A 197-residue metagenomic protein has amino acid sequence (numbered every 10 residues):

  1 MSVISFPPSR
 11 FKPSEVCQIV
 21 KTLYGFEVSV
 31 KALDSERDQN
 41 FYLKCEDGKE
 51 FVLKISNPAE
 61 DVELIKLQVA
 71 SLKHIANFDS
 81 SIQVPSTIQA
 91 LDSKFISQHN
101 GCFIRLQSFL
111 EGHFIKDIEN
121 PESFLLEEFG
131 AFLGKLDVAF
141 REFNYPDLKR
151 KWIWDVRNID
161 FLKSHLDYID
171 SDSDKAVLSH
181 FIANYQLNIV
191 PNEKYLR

Functional and structural regions predicted by a protein language model:
M1-I4, V52, F161-S164: A short, surface-exposed helix-loop junction/capping segment
M1-V28: Juxta-kinase regulatory segment immediately upstream of eukaryotic protein kinase catalytic domains
E15-I19, Q39, L67-H74: Residue-level detector of alpha-helical secondary structure
K31-D34: Protein kinase glycine-rich loop
E36-G48, V52, T87, A183-R197: Active-site acidic catalytic loop and adjacent metal/ATP-binding pocket of ATP-dependent phosphoryl transfer enzymes
R37, L91-K94, V156: Short, internal active-site loops enriched in acidic
E46-N144: ATP-binding pocket architecture of kinase catalytic cores
I55, E63, I115-S123, E127 (+1 more regions): ATP-dependent phospho-/nucleotidyl transfer catalytic cores
